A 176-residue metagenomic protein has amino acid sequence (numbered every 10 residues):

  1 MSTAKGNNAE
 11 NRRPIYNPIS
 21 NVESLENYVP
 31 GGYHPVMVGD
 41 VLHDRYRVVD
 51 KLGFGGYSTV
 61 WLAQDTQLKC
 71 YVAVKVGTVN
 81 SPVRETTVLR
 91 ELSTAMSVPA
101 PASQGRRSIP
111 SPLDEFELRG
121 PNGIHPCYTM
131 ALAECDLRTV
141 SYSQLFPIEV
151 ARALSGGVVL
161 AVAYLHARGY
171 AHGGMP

Functional and structural regions predicted by a protein language model:
M1-V41: Juxta-kinase regulatory segment immediately upstream of eukaryotic protein kinase catalytic domains
D44, A63-T66: Active-site beta-strand termini and strand-to-loop segments that position acidic
V48-G55, V60: Protein kinase glycine-rich loop
L52, G77, L113-R119, A133 (+1 more regions): Residues forming the ATP-binding cleft of Hanks-type serine/threonine protein kinase domains
D65-T94, P99: ATP-binding glycine-rich loop module of kinase domains
A73, C127-T129: Conserved hydrophobic/aromatic residues on the N-lobe beta-strands of protein kinase domains
P99-P126: Short beta-strand micro-motifs within the conserved protein kinase catalytic domain, predominantly in the N-lobe
I124, E134-P176: Conserved alphaE helix
